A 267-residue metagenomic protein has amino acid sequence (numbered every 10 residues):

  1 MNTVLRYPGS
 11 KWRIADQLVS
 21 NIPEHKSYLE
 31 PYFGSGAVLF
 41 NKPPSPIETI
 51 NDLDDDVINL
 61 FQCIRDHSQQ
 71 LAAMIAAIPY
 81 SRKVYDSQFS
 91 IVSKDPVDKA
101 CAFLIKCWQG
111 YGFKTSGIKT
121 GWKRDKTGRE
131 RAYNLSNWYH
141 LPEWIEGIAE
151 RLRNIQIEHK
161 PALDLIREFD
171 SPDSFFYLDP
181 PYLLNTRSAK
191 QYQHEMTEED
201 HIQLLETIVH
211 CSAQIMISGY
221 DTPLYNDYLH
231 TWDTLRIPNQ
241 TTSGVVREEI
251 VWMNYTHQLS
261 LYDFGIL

Functional and structural regions predicted by a protein language model:
M1-I14, N21, R65-Y177, P181-A189 (+2 more regions): SAM-dependent nucleic-acid methyltransferase catalytic core
S20-S90: SAM cofactor-binding core of SAM-dependent methyltransferases, primarily the Rossmann-like beta-alpha-beta module
F33-A37, W144, G219-P223: Short, polar loop motifs at secondary-structure junctions
G34, F61, L104, I215 (+1 more regions): A residue-level signal for conserved active-site and pocket-lining positions in enzyme catalytic cores
L39-P44, E168-S171, P223-T231: Short loop/helix-cap segments at secondary-structure boundaries that form the rim of catalytic
I50, L178, I215-I217: Structural beta-sheet core signal
H194-L267: Long, positively charged, glycine-interspersed low-complexity recognition regions
